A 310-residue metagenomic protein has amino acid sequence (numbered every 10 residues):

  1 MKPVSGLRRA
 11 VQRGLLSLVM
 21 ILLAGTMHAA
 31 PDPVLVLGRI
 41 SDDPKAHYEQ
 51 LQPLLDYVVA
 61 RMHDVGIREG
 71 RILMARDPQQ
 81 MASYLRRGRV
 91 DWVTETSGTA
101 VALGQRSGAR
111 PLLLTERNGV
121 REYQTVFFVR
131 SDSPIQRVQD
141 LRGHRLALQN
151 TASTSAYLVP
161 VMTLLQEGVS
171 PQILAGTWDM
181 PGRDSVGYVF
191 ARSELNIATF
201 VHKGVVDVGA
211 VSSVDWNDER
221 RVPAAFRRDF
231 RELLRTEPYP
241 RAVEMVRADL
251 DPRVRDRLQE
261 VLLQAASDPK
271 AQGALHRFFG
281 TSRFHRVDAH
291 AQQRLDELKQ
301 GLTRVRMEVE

Functional and structural regions predicted by a protein language model:
G14-G25: Bacterial N-terminal signal peptides
A30-V101: Extracytoplasmic small-molecule ligand-binding "clamshell" domains of the periplasmic binding protein/Venus flytrap
D32-R61, Y123-A198, G273: Bilobed "Venus flytrap"/periplasmic-binding protein-like clamshell domains and structurally analogous long
D32-S41, G108-A109, L113-V129, M180-D184 (+2 more regions): Periplasmic-binding protein-like
M74, P78-V93, R106-S107, G187-A210 (+1 more regions): Short helices/loops that flank or line small-molecule/ion binding pockets
S83-D140, T151-A152, P160-Q166: Acidic, polar ligand-binding/catalytic clefts
T94-S107, P160-Q166, T199-R227: A ligand-binding cleft/hinge motif common to bilobed small-molecule-binding domains
L148-T163, E260-E310: Ligand-binding clefts/hinges and TM-proximal coupling segments of bilobed small-molecule sensing domains
